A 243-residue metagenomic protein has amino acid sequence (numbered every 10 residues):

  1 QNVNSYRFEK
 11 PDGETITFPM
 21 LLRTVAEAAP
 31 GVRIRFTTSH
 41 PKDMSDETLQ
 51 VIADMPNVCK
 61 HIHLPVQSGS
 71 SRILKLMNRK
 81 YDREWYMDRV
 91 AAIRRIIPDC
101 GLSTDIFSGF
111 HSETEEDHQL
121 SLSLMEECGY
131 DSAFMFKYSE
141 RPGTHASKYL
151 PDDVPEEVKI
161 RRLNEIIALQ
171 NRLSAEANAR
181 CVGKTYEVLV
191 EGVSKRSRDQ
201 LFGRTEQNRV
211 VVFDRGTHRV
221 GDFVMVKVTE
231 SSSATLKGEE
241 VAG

Functional and structural regions predicted by a protein language model:
Q1, Y138, G216: Short, ordered loop/turn segments at secondary-structure junctions
Q1-E115, E126: Conserved SAM/AdoMet-binding glycine-rich loop
P19, R23, M87, A91 (+3 more regions): Generic alpha-helical structural signal
F36, L64, D105, M125 (+4 more regions): Conserved, mostly hydrophobic/aromatic
T48-L49, S121, F213-D214: Short beta-alpha junctions and helix-cap segments that line functional grooves
L76, A133, F213-D214: Thr-Gly-centered strand-to-loop micro-motif
E116-I166: C-terminal, non-catalytic macromolecule-binding modules
A146-G243: Terminal RNA-binding accessory module
